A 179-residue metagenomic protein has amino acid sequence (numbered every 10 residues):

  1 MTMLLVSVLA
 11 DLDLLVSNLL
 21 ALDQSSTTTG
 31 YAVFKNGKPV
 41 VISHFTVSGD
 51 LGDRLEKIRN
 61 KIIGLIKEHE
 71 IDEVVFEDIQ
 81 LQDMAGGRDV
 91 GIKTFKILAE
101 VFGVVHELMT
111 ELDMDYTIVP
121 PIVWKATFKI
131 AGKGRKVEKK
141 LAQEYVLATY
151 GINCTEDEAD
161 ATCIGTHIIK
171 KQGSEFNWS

Functional and structural regions predicted by a protein language model:
T2-S179: Phosphate- and other anionic-substrate recognition elements at nucleic-acid/protein interfaces
